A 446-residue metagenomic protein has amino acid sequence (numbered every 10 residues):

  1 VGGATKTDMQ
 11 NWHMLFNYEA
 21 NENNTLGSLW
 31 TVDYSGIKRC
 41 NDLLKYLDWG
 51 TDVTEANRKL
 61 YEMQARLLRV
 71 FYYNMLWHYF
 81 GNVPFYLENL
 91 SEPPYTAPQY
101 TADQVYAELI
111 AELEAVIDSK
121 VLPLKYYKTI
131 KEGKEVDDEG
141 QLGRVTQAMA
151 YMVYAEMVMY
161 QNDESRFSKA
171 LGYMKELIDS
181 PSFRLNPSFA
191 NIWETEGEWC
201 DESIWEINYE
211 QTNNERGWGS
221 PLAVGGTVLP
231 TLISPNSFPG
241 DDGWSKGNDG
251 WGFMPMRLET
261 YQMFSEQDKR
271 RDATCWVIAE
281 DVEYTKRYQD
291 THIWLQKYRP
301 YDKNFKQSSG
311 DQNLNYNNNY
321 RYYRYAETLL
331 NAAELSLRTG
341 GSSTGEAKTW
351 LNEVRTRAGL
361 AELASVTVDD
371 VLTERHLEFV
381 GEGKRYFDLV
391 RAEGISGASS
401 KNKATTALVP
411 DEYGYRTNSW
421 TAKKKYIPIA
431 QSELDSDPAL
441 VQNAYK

Functional and structural regions predicted by a protein language model:
V1-D8, Y106, I110-V121, Y126-T129 (+2 more regions): An aromatic- and glycine-enriched ligand-binding surface/loop that stacks and positions planar moieties
T5-F80, T96, Y100-A107, L113-K125 (+3 more regions): Conserved, well-structured interaction surfaces
T5-K6, D33-G36, A102, E108-I110 (+7 more regions): Long, intrinsically disordered, low-complexity segments
M9, L15, M256-R324: Flexible, polar/acidic helix-loop-strand segments at domain edges
R69, Q147, Y154, Q161 (+3 more regions): Structural register within alpha-helical repeat arrays
M75-P84, Y160-E164, R338-G341: Short coil/turn linking the two alpha-helices of tandem helical-hairpin repeats
